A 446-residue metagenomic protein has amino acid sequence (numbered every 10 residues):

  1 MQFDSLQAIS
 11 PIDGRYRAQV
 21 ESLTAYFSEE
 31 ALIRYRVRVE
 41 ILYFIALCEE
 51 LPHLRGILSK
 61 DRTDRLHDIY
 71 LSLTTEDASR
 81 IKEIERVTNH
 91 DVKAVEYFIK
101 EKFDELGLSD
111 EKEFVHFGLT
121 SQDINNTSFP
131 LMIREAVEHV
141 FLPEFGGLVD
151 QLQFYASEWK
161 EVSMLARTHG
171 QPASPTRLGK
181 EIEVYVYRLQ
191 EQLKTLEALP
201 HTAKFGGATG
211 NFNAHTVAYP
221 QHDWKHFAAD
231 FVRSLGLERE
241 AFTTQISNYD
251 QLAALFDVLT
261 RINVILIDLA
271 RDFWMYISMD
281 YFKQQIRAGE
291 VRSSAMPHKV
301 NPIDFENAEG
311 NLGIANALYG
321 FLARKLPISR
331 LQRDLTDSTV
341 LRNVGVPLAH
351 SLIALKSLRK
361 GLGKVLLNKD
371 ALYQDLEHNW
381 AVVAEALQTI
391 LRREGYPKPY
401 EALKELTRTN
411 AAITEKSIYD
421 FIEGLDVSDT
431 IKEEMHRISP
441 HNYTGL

Functional and structural regions predicted by a protein language model:
M1-H215, Y219-D230, R292, F305-N307 (+4 more regions): A helix-coil-helix interface module used to build multimeric assemblies and to scaffold catalytic/cofactor sites
M1-R34, V39, I84-N89, D280-Y281 (+1 more regions): Glycine-rich cofactor/substrate-binding loops
Y43-L47, F98, K102, A136 (+17 more regions): Generic, well-ordered alpha-helical scaffold segments in large soluble proteins
S121-I124, H169-K180, H215-H222, F242-A253 (+7 more regions): Alpha-helix capping and helix-loop boundary segments enriched in small/acidic/polar residues
R134-L142, G146-V149, Q153, E183-V186 (+7 more regions): Short amphipathic alpha-helical segments with heptad-repeat character
S157-K160, M164, H201, W274 (+4 more regions): Alpha-helical coiled-coil oligomerization motifs
Q192, E238, T244-R330: Glycine-rich anion/phosphate-binding loop at the beta-strand->alpha-helix junction
Q221, K225-Q245: Active-site-adjacent "gating/activation" loops or surface patches in catalytic cores
